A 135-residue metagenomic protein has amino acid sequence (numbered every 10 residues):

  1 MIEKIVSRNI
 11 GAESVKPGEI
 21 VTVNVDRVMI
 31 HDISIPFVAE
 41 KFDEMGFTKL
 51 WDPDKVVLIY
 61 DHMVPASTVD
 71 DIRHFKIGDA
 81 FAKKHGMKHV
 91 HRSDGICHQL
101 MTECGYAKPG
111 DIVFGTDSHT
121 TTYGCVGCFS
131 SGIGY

Functional and structural regions predicted by a protein language model:
M1-Y135: Fe-S-dependent hydro-lyases/dehydratases of central metabolism
